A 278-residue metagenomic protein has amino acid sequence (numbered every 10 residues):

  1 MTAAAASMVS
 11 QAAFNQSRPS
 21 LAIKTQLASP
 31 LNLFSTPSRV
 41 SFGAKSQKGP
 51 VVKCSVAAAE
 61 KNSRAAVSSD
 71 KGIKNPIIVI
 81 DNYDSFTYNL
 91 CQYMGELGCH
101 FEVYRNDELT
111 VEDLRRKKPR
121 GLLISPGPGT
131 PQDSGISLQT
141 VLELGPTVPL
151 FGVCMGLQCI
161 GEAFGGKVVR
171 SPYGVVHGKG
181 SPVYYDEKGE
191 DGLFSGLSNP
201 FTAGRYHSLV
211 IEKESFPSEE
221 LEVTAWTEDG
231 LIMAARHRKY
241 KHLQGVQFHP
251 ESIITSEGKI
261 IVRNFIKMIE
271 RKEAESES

Functional and structural regions predicted by a protein language model:
M1-K48, C54-V56: N-terminal chloroplast transit peptides
K48-A57, I253-S278: Acyltransferase
A59-K71: A short, basic/flexible loop-to-alpha-helix module at the beginning of a structural domain
I73-L97: Short, charged N-terminal beta->alpha structural module
P76, R116-G196, P200-T202, V262-N264: Cysteine-nucleophile active-site neighborhood
G98-D113: A short, well-structured beta->alpha microelement
L109-K118, E214-P217: Short amphipathic alpha-helix with an adjacent loop that forms part of the alpha/beta core around
K188-H242: Catalytic beta-strand/loop cores that center a nucleophilic Ser/Cys/Thr and support acyl-enzyme chemistry
